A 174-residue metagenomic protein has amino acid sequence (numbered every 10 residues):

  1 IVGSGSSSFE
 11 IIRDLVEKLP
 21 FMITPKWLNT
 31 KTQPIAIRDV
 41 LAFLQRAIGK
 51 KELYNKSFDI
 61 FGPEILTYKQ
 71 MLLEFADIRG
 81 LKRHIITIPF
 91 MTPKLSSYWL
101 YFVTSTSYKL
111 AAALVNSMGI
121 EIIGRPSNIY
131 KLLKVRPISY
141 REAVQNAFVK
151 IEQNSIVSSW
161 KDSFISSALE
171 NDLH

Functional and structural regions predicted by a protein language model:
I1-R13, T30-K31, L66-T67: Flexible, glycine-rich beta-alpha linker
S4-S7, P34-A36, K94-Y98, A168: Short, solvent-exposed polar/charged micro-motifs at secondary-structure junctions
S7-S8, W27-I48, K56: Substrate-positioning beta->alpha
E10-V16, F102-S105: Short, hinge-like loop/turn segments at secondary-structure boundaries
I11-D14, F43-R46, Y98: Alpha-helical scaffold segments in soluble metabolic enzymes
R13-P25: A short C-terminal helix-loop "cap" of Rossmann-like NAD(P)-dependent dehydrogenase/epimerase domains
R46-L110, E121-H174: Mid/C-terminal beta-alpha module of Rossmann-like enzyme folds, strongest in SDR-family dehydrogenases/epimerases
